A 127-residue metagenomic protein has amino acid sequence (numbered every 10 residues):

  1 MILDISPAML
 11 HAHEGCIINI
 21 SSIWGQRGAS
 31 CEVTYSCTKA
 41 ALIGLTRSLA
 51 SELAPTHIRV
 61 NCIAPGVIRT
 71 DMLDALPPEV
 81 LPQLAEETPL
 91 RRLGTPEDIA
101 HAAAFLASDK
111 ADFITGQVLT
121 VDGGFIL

Functional and structural regions predicted by a protein language model:
M1-C16: A short helix-coil junction within the Rossmann-fold of NAD(P)-dependent oxidoreductases
I2, T38, T46: Active-site helix of classical SDR
P7, S51-P55, D112: Alpha-helical segment proximal to the catalytic Tyr-Lys
L10-H11, L53-P55, I68, A107: A short hydrophobic alpha-helix cap/turn motif
S22: Residue(s) in the substrate-gating loop at a strand-loop-helix junction that position the organic substrate next
Q26, I43, V60, A64-A75: Short, flexible catalytic-loop segment of classical short-chain dehydrogenase/reductase
G28-S36, S48: Active-site loop-to-helix junction immediately N-terminal to the catalytic Tyr of the SDR YXXXK motif in Rossmann-fold
C62, A85-K110, I114, G123: C-terminal helical subdomain
